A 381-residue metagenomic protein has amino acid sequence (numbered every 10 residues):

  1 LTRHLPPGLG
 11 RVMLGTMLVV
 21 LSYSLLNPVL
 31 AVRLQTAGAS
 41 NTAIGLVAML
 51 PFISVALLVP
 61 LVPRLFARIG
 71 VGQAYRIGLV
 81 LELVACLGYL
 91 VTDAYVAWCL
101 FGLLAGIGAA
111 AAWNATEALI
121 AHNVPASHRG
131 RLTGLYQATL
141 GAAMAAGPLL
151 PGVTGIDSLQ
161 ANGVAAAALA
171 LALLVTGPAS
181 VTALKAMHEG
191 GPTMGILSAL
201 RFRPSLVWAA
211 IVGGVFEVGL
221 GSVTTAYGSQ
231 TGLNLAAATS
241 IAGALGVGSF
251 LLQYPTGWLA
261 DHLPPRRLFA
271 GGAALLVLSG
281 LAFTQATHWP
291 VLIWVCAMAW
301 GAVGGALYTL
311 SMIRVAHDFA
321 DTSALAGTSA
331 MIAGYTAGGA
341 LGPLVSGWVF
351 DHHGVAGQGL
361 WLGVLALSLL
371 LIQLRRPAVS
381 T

Functional and structural regions predicted by a protein language model:
R3-F52, V218-G228: Helix-loop boundary and gating motifs at the non-cytosolic
N41-T42, A126-L135, L235-A236, F319-M331: Loop-to-transmembrane helix entry/capping segments in MFS-fold secondary transporters and related SLC/MFSD carriers
L58-G70, G155, L252-P264, F350: Helix-to-loop junctions at the C-terminal end of transmembrane segments in multipass secondary transporters
Q73-L87, R267-L281: Structural signature of the two symmetry-related core transmembrane helices
A105-A138: Cytoplasmic helix-loop-helix junction between adjacent transmembrane helices in 12-TM secondary transporters
A111-V124, G305-F319: Intracellular juxtamembrane helix-capping segments at the cytosolic ends of symmetry-related transmembrane helices
N162-G177, G359-L374: Symmetry-related core transmembrane helices of the 12-TM Major Facilitator Superfamily/SLC fold
T322-D351: A late C-terminal transmembrane helix in Major Facilitator Superfamily
